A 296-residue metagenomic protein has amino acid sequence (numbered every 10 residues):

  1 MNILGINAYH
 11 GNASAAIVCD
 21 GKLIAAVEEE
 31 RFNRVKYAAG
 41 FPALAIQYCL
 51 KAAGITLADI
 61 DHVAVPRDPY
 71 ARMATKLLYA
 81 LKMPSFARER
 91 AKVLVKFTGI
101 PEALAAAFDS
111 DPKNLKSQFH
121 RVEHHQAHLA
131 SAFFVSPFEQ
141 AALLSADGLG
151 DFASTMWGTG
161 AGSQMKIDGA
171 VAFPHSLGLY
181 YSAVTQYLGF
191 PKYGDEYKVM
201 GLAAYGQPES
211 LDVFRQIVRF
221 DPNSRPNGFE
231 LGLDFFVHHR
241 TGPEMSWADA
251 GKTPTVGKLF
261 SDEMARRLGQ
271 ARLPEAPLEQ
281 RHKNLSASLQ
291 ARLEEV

Functional and structural regions predicted by a protein language model:
M1-V296: Short acidic/glycine-rich loops and adjacent helix/strand connectors that line catalytic pockets where negatively
